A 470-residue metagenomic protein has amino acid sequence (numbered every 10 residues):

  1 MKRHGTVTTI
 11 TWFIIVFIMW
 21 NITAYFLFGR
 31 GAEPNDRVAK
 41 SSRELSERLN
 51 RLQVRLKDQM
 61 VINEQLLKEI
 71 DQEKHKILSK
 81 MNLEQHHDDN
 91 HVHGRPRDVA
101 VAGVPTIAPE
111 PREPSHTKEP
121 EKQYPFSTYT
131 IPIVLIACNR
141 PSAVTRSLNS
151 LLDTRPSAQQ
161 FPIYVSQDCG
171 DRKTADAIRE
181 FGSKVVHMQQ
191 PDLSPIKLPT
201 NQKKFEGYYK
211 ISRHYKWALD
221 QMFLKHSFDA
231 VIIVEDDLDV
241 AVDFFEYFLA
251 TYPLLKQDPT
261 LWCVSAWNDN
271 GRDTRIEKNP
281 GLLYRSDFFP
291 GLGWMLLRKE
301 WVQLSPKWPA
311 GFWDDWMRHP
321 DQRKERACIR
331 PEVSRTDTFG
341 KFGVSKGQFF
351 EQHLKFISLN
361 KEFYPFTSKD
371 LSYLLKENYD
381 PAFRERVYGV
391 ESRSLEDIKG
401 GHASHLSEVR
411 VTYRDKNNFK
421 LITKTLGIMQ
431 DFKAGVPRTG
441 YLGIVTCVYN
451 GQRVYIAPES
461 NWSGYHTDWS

Functional and structural regions predicted by a protein language model:
M1-Q85, A102: N-terminal signal-anchor transmembrane helix specifying type II single-pass membrane topology of secretory-pathway
G5-F26, P309-S470: C-terminal catalytic/acceptor-binding lobe
T130-P132, P162: Cell-envelope/extracellular polymer assembly enzymes that use nucleotide-activated donors
P132-R140: A conserved hydrophobic helix/loop-capping motif in glycosyltransferases and polysaccharide synthases
N149-F161: Short, acidic, metal-binding catalytic loop of nucleotide-sugar glycosyltransferases
C169-D229: Active-site-proximal specificity loops/subdomain of glycosyltransferases
S227-D239: Short beta-strand-to-loop acidic/aromatic patch adjacent to the donor-nucleotide binding site
A241-D315: Conserved catalytic core of nucleotide-sugar-dependent glycosyltransferases
